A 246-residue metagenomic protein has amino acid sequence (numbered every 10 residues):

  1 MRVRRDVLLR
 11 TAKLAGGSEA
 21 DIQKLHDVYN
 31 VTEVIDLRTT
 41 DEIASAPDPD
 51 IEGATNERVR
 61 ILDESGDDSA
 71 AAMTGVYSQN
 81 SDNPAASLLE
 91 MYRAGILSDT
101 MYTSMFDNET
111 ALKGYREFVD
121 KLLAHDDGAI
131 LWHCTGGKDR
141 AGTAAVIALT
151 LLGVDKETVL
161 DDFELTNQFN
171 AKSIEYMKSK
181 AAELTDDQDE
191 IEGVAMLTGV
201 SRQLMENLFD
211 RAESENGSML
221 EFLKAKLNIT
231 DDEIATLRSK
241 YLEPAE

Functional and structural regions predicted by a protein language model:
M1-L131, A144-E246: Cys-dependent protein tyrosine phosphatase-like superfamily
T135-G136, R140-A141: Ser/Thr-glycine-rich phosphate-binding loops at phosphate-binding pockets of nucleotides, nucleotide cofactors
